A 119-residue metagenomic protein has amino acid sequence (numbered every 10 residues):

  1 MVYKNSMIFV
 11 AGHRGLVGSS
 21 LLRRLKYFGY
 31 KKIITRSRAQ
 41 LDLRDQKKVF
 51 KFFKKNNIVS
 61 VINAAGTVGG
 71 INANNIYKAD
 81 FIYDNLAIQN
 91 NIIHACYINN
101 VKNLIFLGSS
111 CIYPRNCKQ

Functional and structural regions predicted by a protein language model:
V2-F28: N-terminal Rossmann NAD(P)H-binding glycine-rich loop of SDR-like oxidoreductase domains
A11, R36, V61-T67, L104-S110: SDR active-site strand-loop-helix element
R23-Y27, K54, H94-I98: Short, well-ordered alpha-helices that flank and scaffold nucleotide-derived cofactor binding pockets
Y27-F52: Adenosine-cofactor binding site in Rossmann-like domains, unifying the SAM/SAH pocket of S-adenosylmethionine-dependent
K31, V59, K102: Short acidic/polar active-site loop segments enriched in Thr and Asp
Q46-L86, I98, R115: NAD(P)H-binding glycine-rich loop region in Rossmannoid oxidoreductase-like domains and their noncatalytic homologs
N90-Q119: Conserved Rossmann-fold NAD(P)-dependent oxidoreductase catalytic core, especially the SDR/UDP-sugar
